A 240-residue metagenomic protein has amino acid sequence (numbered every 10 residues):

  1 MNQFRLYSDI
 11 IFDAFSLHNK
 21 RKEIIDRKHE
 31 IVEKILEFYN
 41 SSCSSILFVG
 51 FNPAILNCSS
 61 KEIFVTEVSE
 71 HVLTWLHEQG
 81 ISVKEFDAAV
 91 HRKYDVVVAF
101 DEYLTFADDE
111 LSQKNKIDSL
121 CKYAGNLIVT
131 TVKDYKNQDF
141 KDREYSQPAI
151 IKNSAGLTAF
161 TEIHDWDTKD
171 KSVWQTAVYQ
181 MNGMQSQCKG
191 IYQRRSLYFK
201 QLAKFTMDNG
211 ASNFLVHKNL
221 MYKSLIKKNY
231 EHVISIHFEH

Functional and structural regions predicted by a protein language model:
M1-S41: Conserved class I S-adenosyl-L-methionine
C43, K93-D95, G125: Local beta-strand N-terminus motif with an aromatic residue
L47-H91: Class I SAM-dependent methyltransferase SAM/SAH-binding core
D95-Q113: A short SAM/SAH-binding and catalytic strip from SAM-dependent methyltransferases
F100, T130-T131: Alpha/beta-hydrolase-fold catalytic nucleophile elbow
L111-L127: A short glycine-rich, Lys/Arg-flanked "PGG" loop and its adjoining helix->strand segment in the class I
T131-Q201: SAM-dependent methyltransferase
Y192-H240: C-terminal lobe and adjacent flexible extensions of AdoMet/dcAdoMet transferase-like proteins
